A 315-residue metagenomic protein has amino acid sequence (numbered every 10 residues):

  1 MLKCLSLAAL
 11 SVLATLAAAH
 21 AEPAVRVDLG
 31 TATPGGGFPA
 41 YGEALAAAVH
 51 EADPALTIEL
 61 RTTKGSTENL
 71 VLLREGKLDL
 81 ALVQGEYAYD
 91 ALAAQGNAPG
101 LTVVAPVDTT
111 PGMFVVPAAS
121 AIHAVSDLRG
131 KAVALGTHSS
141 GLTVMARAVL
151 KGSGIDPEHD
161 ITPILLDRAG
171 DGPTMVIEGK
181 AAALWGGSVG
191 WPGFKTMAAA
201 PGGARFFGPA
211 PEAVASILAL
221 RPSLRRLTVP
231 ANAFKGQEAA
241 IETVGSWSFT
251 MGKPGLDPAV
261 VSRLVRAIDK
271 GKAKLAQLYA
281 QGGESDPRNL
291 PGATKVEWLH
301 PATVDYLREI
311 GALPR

Functional and structural regions predicted by a protein language model:
S6-T15: Bacterial N-terminal signal peptides
L16-A21: Sec/Tat signal peptide C-region and signal peptidase I cleavage site
E22-Q84, D90-A91: N-terminal (or domain-start) structured segment
A24, D53-A55, G65-E68, E75 (+5 more regions): Extracytoplasmic
R26-A52, L56-T57, T110-E178, A273 (+3 more regions): Bilobed "Venus flytrap"/periplasmic-binding protein-like clamshell domains and structurally analogous long
L80, P99-D108: Short beta-strand-centered segments that line the small-molecule binding cleft or hinge of alpha/beta clamshell
G85-Y87, Q95-G96, S120, P157-L256: Pocket-lining segment of extracytoplasmic ligand-binding domains
D171, E178-G179, S188-F206, S216-S223 (+1 more regions): An extracytoplasmic/periplasmic, membrane-proximal ligand-sensing/linker region
